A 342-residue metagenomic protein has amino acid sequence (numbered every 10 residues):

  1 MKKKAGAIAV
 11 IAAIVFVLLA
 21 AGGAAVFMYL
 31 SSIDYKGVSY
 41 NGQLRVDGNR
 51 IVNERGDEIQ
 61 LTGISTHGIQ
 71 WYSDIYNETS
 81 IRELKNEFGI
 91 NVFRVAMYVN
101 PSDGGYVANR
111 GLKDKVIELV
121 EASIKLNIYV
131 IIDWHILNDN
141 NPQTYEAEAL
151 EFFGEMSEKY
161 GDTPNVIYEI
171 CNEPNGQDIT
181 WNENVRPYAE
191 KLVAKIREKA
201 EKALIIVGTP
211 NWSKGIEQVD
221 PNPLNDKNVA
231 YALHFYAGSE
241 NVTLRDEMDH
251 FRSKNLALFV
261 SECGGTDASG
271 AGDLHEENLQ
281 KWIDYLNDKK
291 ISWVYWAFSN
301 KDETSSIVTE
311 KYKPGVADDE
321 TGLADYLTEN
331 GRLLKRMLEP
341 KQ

Functional and structural regions predicted by a protein language model:
M1-L18: N-terminal Sec-pathway targeting helices
F16-M28: Hydrophobic alpha-helical membrane-insertion segments, chiefly the h-region of N-terminal signal peptides
V26-V92, Y106, L333-P340: N-terminal carbohydrate-binding accessory modules
Y35-D57, I64, N100, G111 (+7 more regions): Mature, Sec-exported extracytoplasmic domains of Gram-positive
G42-Q43, G68, S73, E146-I167 (+2 more regions): Extracellular glycoside hydrolase catalytic/binding regions
Q60, F93, I131, F259 (+1 more regions): Conserved Rossmann-like nucleotide-binding pocket used by diverse enzymes that bind dinucleotide cofactors
S65, M97-V99, W134-I136, N172 (+1 more regions): A mature extracytoplasmic/lumenal domain signature
N77-D139, E146-E151, E155, I196-K199 (+1 more regions): Aromatic-lined substrate-binding rim segments of carbohydrate-active enzymes
